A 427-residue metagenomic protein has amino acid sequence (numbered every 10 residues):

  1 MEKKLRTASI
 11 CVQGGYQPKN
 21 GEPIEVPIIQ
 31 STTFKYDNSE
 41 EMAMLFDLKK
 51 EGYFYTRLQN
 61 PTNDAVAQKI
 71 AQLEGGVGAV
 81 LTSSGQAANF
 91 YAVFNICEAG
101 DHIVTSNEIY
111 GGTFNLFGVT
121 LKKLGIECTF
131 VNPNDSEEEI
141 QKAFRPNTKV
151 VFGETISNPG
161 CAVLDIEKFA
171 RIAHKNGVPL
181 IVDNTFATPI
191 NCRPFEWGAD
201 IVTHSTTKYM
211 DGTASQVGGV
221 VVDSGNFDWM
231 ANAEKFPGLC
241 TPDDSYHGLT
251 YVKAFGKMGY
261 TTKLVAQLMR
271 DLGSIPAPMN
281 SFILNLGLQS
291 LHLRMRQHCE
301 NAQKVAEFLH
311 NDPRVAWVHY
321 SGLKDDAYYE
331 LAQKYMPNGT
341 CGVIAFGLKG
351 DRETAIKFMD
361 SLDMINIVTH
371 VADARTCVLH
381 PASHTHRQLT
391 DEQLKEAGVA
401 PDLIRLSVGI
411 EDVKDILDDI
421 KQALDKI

Functional and structural regions predicted by a protein language model:
E2, A8-Q17, A79-N311: Conserved PLP-enzyme active-site core in the AAT-like
E2-N60, Q68: N-terminal "arm"/small-domain region of PLP-dependent enzymes with the aminotransferase-like
T33, D223-F227, L348-D351: Short loop segments at secondary-structure junctions
N38-F90, G112-T120: Conserved N-terminal alpha-helix of the aminotransferase class I/II PLP-enzyme fold
G75, N147, R314-W317, M364 (+1 more regions): Glycine-centered tight turns that cap/initiate beta-strands
G118-V119, E127-C128, K142, P146-K149 (+4 more regions): PLP-dependent enzyme catalytic core of the Aspartate aminotransferase-like
L272-I275, M279-S281, L286, S290 (+4 more regions): Conserved small-domain helix->loop->beta segment predominantly found in fold-type I
